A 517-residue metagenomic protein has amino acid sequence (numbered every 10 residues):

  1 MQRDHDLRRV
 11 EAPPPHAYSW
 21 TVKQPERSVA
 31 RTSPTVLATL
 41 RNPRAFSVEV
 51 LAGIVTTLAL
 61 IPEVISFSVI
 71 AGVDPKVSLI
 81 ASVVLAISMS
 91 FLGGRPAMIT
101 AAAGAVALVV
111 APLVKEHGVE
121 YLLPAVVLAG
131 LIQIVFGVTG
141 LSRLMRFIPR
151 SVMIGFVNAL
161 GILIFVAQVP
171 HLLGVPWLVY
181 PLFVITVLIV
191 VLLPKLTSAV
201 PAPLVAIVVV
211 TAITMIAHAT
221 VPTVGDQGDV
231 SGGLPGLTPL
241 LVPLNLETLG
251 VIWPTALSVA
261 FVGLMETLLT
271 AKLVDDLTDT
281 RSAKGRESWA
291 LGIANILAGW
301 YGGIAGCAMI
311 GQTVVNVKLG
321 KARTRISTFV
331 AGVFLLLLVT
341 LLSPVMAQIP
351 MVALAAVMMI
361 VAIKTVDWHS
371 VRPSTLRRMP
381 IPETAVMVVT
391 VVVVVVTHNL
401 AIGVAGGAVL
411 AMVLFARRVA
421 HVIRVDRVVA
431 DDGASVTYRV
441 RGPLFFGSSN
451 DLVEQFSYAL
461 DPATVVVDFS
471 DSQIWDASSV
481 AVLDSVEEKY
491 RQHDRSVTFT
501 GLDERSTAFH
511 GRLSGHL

Functional and structural regions predicted by a protein language model:
Q2-I54, A59, V110-A111, K115-T278 (+5 more regions): Core transmembrane helix bundle of multi-pass membrane transport proteins
L37-I54, A59-P96, T248-R325: Membrane-embedded helical hairpins/re-entrant loop segments and their flanking transmembrane helices within multi-pass
E63, I80-M89, A103-V114, A331 (+1 more regions): Hydrophobic alpha-helical segments within and immediately flanking transmembrane helices of multi-pass membrane proteins
I65-I70, L108-E116, S142, N316-V317: Generic transmembrane alpha-helix signature in multi-pass membrane proteins, especially transporters/channels
A71-I80, G94-A107, S142-M153, A199-V205 (+6 more regions): Short, non-helical or kinked segments that cap or interrupt transmembrane helices
S82-V83, A101, V126, F156-V157 (+3 more regions): Residue-level recognition of transmembrane alpha-helices in multi-pass small-molecule transporters/permeases
L85, G104, A129-I132, V210 (+5 more regions): Transmembrane alpha-helical core residues of multi-pass small-molecule transporters, especially secondary transporters
T365-L517: The feature marks cytosolic C-terminal regulatory regions of anion transporters and related permeases
